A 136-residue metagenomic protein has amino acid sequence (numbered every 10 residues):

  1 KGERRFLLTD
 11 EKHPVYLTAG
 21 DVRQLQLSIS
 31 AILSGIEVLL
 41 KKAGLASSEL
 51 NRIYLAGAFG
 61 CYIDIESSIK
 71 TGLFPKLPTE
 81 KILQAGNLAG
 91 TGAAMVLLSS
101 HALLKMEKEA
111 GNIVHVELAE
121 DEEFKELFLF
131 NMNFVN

Functional and structural regions predicted by a protein language model:
K1-N136: Helical "lid/coupling" subdomains associated with nucleotide-phosphate turnover
